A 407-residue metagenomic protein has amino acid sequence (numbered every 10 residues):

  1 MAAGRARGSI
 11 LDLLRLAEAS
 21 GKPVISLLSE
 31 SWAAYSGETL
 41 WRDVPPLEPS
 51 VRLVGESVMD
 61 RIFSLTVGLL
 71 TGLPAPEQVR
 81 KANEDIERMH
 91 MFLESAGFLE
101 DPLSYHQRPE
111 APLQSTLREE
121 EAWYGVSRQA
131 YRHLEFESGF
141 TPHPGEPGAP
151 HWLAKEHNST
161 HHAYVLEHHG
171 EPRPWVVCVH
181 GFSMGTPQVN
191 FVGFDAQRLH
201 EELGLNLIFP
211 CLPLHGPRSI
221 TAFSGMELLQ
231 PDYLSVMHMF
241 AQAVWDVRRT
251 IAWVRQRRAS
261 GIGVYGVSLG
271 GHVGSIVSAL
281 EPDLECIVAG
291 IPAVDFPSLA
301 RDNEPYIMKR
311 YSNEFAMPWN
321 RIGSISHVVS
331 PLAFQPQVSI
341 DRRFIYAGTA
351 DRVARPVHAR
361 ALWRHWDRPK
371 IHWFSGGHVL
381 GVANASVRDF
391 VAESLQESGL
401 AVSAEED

Functional and structural regions predicted by a protein language model:
M1-G148, E406-D407: N-terminal targeting or regulatory segments adjacent to alpha/beta-hydrolase or S9 domains
K155-T160, E167-W175: Proline/glycine-enriched tight loop/beta-turn segments at coil->beta junctions that connect or precede beta-strands
C178-A241: Cap/lid segment of the alpha/beta-hydrolase catalytic domain
G266-G274: Gly/Ala-rich beta-loop-alpha elbow adjacent to hydrolase catalytic centers
S275-R321, W373: Hydrolase active-site cap/lid region
V338-S339, F344-A347, D351: Short beta-strand/loop motif that positions the catalytic acidic residue of the alpha/beta-hydrolase fold
R352-H358, A383: Conserved alpha/beta-hydrolase "acid-adjacent" motif
G376-D389: Catalytic histidine-centered segment of alpha/beta-hydrolase-like enzymes
